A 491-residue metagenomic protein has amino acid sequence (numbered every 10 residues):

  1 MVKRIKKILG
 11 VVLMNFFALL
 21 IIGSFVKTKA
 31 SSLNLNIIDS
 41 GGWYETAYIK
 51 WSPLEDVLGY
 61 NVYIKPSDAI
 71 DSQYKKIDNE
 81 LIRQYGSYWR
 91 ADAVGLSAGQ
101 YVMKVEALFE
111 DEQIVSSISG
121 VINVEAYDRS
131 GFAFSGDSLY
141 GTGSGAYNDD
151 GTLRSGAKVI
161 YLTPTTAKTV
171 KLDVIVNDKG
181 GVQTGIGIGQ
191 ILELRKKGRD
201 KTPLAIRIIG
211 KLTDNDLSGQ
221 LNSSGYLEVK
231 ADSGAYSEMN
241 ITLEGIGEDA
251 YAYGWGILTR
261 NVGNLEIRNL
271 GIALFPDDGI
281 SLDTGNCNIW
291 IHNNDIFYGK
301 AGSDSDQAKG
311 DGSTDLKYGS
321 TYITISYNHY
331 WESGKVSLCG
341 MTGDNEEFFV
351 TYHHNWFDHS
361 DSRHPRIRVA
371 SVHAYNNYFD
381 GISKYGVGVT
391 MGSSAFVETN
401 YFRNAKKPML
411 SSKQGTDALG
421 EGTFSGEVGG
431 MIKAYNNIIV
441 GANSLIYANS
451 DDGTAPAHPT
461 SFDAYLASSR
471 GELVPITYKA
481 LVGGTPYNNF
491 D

Functional and structural regions predicted by a protein language model:
K29-D56, I114-A126: Pro/Thr/Ser/Gly-rich low-complexity, intrinsically disordered linker/stalk tracts
V57-E80: Extracellular low-complexity, O-glycosylation-prone stalks/linkers
A93-I114: Beta-strand-rich modules
D137-A205: Acidic Gly/Asp/Thr-rich repetitive segments characteristic of extracellular carbohydrate-active and adhesion proteins
K179-K201, L217-T242, Y251-R268, L274-N286: Extracellular beta-strand-rich solenoid/capping regions of secreted or surface-exposed proteins that bind or remodel
Q220-K230, Y253-I257, L274-D283, S303-K317 (+4 more regions): Extracellular beta-strand/beta-solenoid scaffold signature
M239-D249, G263-L274, N286-G302, G312-S313 (+5 more regions): Right-handed parallel beta-helix
Y375-F379, S383-D491: Extracellular beta-rich repeat passengers
